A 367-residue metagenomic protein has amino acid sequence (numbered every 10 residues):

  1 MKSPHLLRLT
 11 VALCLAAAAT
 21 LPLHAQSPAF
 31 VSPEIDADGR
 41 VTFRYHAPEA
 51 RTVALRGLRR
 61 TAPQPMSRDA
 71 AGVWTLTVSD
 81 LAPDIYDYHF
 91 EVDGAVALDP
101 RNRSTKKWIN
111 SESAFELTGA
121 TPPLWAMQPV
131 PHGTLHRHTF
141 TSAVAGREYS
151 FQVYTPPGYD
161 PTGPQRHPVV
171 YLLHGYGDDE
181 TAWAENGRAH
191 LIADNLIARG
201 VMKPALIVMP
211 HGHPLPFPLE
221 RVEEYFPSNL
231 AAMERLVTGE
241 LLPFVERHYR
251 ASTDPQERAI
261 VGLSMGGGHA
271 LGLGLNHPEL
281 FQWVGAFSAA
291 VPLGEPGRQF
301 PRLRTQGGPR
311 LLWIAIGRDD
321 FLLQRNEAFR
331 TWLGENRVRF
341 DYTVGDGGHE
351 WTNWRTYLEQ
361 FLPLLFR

Functional and structural regions predicted by a protein language model:
M1-H5: N-terminal secretory signal peptides that target proteins for export/translocation
R8-P22: Bacterial N-terminal signal peptides
A29-F30, I35-P63, R68-R367: Non-catalytic cap/lid and distal C-terminal segments of serine-dependent acyl enzymes
